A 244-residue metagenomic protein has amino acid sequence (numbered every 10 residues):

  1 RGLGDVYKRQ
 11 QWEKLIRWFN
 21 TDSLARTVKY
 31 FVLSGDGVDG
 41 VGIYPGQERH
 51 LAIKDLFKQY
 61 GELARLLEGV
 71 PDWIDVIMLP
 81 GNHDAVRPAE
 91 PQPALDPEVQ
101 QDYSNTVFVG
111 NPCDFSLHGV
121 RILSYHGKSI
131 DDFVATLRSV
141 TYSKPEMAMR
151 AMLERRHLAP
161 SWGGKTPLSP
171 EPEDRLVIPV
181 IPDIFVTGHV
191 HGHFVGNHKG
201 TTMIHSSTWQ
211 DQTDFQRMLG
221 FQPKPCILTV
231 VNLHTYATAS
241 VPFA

Functional and structural regions predicted by a protein language model:
R1-A244: Extended recognition/assembly regions associated with phosphoester-bond processing machinery
